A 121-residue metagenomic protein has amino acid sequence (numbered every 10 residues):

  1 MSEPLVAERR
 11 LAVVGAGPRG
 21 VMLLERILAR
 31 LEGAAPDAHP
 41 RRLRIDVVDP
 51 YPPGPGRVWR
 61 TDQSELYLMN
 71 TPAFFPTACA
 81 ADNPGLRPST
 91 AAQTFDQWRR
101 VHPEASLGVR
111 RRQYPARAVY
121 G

Functional and structural regions predicted by a protein language model:
L5-D46: N-terminal Rossmann-like FAD-binding beta1-loop-alpha1 element of flavoenzymes
V48-G121: Glycine-rich active-site loop/strand segments that organize a redox cofactor
